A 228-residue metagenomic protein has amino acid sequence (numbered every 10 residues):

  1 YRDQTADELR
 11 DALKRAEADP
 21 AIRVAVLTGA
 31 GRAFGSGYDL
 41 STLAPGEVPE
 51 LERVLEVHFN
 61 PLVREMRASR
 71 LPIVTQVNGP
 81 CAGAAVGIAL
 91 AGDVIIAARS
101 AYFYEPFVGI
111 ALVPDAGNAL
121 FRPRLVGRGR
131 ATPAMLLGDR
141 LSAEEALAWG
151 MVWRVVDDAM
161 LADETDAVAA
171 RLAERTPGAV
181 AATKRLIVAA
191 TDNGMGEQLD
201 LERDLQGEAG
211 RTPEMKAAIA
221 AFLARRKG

Functional and structural regions predicted by a protein language model:
Y1, G29-E65, C81, G109 (+1 more regions): Glycine- (often His-adjacent) and acidic-residue-rich active-site loop that binds/positions the CoA thioester
Y1-T28, G46, R64: Conserved CoA-thioester-binding segment of acyl-CoA-metabolizing enzymes
T5-L9, H58, L161, E202: Hydrophobic alpha-helical membrane-association signature
E8-L9, L27, D39, P72 (+5 more regions): Terminal peptide-recognition signature
A25, V54, V180-A182, M195-L199 (+1 more regions): Short, hydrophobic secondary-structure boundary micro-motifs
R64-V180, D204-T212, A217: Crotonase-fold acyl-CoA enzyme core
K184-N193: Short, charged, surface-exposed hinge/linker loops at domain edges that act as mobile lids or interdomain connectors
A220-G228: Terminal low-complexity tails and localization/encapsulation signals of metabolic enzymes
